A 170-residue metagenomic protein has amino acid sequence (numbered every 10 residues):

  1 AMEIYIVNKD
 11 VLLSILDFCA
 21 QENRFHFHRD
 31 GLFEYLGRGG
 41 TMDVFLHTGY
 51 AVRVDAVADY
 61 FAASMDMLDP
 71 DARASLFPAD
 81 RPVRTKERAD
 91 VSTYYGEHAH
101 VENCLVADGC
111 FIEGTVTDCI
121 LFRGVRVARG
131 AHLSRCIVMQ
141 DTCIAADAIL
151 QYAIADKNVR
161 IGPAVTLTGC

Functional and structural regions predicted by a protein language model:
A1-S14, C19: Conserved core of the sugar-phosphate nucleotidyltransferase
F18-C170: Left-handed beta-helix
